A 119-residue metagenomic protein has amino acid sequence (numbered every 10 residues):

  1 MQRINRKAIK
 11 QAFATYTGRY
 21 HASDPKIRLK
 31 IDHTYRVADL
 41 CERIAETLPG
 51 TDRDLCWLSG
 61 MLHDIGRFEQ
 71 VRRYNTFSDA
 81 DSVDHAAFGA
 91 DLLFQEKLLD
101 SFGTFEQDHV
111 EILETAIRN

Functional and structural regions predicted by a protein language model:
M1-I4, P25-T51, L62, R72-R73: Divalent metal-dependent phosphate-bond-processing catalytic cores, especially two-metal-ion Mg2+/Mn2+ enzymes that act
Q2-R6, G18-I27, R53, F102-V110: Short, structured coil/loop segments at alpha-helix boundaries
R6, K10-A14, A38, A90 (+2 more regions): An amphipathic alpha-helix signature
K10-R36, G66-A80: Active-site flanking loop/helix segments enriched in acidic
T51-N119: Divalent metal-dependent catalytic cores for phosphoryl transfer on phosphate-bearing substrates
